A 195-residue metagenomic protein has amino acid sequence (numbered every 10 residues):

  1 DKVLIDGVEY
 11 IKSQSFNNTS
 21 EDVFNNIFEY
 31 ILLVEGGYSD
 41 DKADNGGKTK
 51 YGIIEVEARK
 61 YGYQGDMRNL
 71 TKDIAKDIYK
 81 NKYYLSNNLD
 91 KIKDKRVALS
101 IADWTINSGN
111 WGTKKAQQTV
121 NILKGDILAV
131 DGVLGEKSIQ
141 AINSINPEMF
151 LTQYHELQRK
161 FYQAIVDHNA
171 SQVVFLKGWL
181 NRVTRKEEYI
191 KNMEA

Functional and structural regions predicted by a protein language model:
D1-A195: Cell-wall polysaccharide-cleaving catalytic domain and substrate-binding groove, primarily in peptidoglycan/chitin
